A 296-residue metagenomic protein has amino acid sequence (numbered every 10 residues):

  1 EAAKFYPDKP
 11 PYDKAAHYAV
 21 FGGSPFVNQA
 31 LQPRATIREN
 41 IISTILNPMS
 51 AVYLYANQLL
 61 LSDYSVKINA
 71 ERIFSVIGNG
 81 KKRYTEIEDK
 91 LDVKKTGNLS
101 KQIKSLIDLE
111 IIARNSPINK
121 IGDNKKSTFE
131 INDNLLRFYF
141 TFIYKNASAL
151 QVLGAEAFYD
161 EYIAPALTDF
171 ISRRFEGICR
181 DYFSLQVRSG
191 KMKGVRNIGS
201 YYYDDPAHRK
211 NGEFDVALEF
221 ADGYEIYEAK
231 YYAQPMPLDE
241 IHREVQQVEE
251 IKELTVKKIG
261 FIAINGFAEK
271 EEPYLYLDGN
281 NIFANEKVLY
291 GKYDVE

Functional and structural regions predicted by a protein language model:
E1-K14: Conserved small helical "lid"/interfacial subdomain of P-loop NTPases
A3, Y18, E86-D89: The alpha-helix within a helix-turn-helix
P11-A30: The conserved phosphate-sensing helix
V27, L31-P33, R38-N211: Accessory nucleic acid-recognition modules appended to NTPase machines
F183, F214-A233, E244, I259: Conserved catalytic cores of phosphodiester-cleaving nucleases, focusing on short active-site segments
A207-G212, L218-A221, K252-T255: A structural signal for short secondary-structure junctions
Y231-I251: Mg2+/Mn2+-dependent nuclease catalytic core
V256, G260-E296: Domain-level recognition of nuclease-like catalytic cores that cleave nucleotide substrates
